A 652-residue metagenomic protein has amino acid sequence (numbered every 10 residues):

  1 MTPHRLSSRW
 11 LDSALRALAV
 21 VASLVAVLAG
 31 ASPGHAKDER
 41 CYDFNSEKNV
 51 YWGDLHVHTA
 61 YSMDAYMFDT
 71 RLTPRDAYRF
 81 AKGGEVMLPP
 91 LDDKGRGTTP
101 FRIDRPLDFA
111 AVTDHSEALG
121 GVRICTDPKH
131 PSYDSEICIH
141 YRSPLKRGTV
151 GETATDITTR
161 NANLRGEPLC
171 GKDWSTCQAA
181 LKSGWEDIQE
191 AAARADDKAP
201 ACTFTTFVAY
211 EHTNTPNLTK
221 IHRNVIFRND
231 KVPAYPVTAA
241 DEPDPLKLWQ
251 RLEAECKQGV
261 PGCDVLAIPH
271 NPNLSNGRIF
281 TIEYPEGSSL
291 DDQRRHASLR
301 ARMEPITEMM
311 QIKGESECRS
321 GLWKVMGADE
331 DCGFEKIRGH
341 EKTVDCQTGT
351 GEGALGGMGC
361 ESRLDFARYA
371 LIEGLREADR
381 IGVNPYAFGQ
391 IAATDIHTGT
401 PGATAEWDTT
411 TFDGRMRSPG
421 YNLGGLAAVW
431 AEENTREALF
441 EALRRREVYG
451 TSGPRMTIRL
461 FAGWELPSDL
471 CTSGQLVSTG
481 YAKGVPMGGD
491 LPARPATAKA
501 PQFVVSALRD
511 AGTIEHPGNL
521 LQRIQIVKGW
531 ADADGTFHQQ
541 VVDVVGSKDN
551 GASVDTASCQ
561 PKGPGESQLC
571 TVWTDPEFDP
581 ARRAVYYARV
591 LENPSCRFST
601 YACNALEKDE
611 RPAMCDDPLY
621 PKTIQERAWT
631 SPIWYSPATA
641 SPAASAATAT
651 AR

Functional and structural regions predicted by a protein language model:
M1-L15: N-terminal secretory signal peptides that target proteins for export/translocation
R16-A29: Bacterial N-terminal signal peptides
A31-A36: Boundary at the C-terminal end of the N-terminal hydrophobic targeting segment
K37-Y78, E85-T126, H130-Y141, C177 (+5 more regions): C-terminal functional module detector
D64-F68, P168-K182, K231-E242, G356-D365: The substrate-binding groove and active-site-proximal loops of carbohydrate-active enzymes, especially glycoside
I137-P168: Low-complexity, serine/threonine/proline-enriched polar segments
I226-F227: Long, charge-dense tracts
K231, D241-L246, D329-C332: Conserved, charged catalytic cores of large soluble enzymes
